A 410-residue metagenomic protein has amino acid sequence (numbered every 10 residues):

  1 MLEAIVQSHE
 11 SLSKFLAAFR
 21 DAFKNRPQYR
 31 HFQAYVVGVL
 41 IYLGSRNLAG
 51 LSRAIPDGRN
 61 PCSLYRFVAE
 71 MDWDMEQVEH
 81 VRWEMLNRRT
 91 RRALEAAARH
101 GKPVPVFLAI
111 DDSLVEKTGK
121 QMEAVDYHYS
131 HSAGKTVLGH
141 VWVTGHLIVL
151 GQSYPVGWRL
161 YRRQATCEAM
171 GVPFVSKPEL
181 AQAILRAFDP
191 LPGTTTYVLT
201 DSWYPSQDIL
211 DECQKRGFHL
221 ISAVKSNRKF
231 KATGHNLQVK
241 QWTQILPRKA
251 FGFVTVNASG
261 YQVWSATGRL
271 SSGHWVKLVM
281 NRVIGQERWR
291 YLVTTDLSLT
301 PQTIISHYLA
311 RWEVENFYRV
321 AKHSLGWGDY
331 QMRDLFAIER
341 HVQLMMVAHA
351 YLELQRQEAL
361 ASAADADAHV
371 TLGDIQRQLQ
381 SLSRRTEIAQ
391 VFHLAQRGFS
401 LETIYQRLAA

Functional and structural regions predicted by a protein language model:
M1-Q77, R82: Gly/serine-rich nucleotide phosphate-binding loop at the start of the catalytic core of nucleotide/ADP-ribose-handling
L51, V104-T118, G145, Y197-P205 (+4 more regions): Short, conserved catalytic/metal-binding motifs centered on acidic residues
C62-R66, M71-D72, S132-T195, V276-Y291 (+1 more regions): Electropositive, glycine- and tryptophan-enriched low-complexity nucleic-acid-binding patches
A69-V156, R162-Q164, Q262-V263: Active-site-proximal, Lys/Arg-enriched surface segment that forms a nucleic-acid-binding/basic interface patch
H80-R91, V104, R384-A410: Long, charge-rich low-complexity segments
L114, T300-M332: Short amphipathic alpha-helical "interface-anchor" segments enriched in bulky aromatics
A165-M280, E358, S362-I375, L408-A410: An internal, acidic/charged active-site-proximal segment that coordinates divalent cations and/or engages
W327-R385: Basic, amphipathic alpha-helical segments enriched in Lys/Arg and hydrophobic/aromatic residues
